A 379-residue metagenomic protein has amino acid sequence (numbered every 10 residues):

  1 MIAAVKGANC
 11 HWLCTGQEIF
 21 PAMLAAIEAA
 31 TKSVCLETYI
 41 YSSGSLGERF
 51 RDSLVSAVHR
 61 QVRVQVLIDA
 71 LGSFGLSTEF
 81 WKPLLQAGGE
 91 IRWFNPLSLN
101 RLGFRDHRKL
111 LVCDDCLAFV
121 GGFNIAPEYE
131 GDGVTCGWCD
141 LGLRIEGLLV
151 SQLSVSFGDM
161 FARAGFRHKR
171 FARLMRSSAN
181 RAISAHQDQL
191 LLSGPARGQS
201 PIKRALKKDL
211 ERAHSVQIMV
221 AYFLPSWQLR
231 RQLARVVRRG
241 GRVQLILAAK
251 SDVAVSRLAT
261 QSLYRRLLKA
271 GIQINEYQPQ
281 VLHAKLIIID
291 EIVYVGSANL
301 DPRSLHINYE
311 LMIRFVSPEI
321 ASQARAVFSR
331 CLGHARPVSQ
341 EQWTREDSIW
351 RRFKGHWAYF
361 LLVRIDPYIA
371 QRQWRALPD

Functional and structural regions predicted by a protein language model:
M1-D379: Charged, low-complexity intrinsically disordered terminal segments
